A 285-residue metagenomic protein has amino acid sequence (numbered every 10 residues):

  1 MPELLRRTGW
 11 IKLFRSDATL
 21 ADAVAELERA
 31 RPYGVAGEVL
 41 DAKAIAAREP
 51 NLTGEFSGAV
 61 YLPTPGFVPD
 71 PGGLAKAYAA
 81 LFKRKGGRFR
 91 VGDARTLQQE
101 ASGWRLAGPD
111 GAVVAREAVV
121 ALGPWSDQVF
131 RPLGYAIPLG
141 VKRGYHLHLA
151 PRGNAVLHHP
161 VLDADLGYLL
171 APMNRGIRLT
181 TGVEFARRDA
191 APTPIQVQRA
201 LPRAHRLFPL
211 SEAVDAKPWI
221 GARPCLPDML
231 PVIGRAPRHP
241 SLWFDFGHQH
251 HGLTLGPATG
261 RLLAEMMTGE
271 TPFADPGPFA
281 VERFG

Functional and structural regions predicted by a protein language model:
M1-A77: Rossmann-like flavin
M1-L5, V35-A36, R84-R88, Y135 (+2 more regions): Surface-exposed helix-capping loop/turn segments at secondary-structure junctions
L4, Q98-W104, A112-P240: Active-site substrate-recognition segment that forms the wall of the catalytic cavity or substrate channel
G37, P71, A164-D165, H205-G285: C-terminal catalytic lobe of FAD-dependent flavoproteins
L40-E49, R88-R105: A conserved short coil-to-beta-strand element within the FAD-binding core of flavoproteins
T64-A80, P124-W125, Q196-R203, G252 (+1 more regions): Mid-domain beta-loop-alpha active-site segment that forms a flexible, acidic cofactor/metal-binding surface
G86-R88, I177, L242: Short, conserved active-site loop motifs that form the nucleotide-linked donor/cofactor pocket
